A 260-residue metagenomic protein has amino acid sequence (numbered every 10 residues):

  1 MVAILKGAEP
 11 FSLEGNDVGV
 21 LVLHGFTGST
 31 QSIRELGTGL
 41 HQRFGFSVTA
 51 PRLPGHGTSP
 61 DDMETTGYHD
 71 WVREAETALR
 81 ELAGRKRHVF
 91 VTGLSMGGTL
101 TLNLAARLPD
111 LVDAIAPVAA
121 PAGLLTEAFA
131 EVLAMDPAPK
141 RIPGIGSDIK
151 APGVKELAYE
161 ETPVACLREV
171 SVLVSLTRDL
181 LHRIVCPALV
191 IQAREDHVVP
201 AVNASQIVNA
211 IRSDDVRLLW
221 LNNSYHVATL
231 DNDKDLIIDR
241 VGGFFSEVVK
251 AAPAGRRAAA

Functional and structural regions predicted by a protein language model:
A3-S59: Short, surface-exposed "cap/lid" segments of acyl-processing enzymes
L36, C186, P200-N209, W220: Short alpha-helix in the alpha/beta-hydrolase fold that links the catalytic acid
P54, L218-S224: Short glycine-rich catalytic loops that host catalytic nucleophiles or stabilize transition states across multiple
S59-R85, F90: Catalytic nucleophile-loop/oxyanion-hole region of alpha/beta-hydrolase and closely related hydrolase-like folds
G93-G97, T101: Gly/Ala-rich beta-loop-alpha elbow adjacent to hydrolase catalytic centers
A116-T126: Active-site nucleophile loop of the alpha/beta-hydrolase fold
I184, V190-Q192, D196: Short beta-strand/loop motif that positions the catalytic acidic residue of the alpha/beta-hydrolase fold
N223-A260: Catalytic active-site module of serine/aspartate enzymes centered on a nucleophile-bearing elbow/loop
